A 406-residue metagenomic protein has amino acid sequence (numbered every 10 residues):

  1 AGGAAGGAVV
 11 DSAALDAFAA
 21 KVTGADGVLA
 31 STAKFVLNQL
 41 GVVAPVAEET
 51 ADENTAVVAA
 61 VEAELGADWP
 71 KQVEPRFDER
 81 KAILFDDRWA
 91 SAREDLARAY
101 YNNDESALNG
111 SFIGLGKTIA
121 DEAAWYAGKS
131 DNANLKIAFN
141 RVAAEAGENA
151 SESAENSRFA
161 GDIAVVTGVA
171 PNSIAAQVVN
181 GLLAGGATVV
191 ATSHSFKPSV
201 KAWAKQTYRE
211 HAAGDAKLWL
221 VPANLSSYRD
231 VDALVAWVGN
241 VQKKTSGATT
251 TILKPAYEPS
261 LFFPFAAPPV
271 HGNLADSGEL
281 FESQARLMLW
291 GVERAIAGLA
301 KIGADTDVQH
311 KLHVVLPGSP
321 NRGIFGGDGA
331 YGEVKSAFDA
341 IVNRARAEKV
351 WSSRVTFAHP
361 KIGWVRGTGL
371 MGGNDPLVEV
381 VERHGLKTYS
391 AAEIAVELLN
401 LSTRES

Functional and structural regions predicted by a protein language model:
A1-V9, A14-G24, V28-E49, E53-S106 (+7 more regions): C-terminal helical subdomain
V42, P171-N172, S195, L261-G272 (+1 more regions): Flexible cofactor-recognition loop at the NAD(P)H-binding site of Rossmann-like short-chain dehydrogenase/reductase
A150-T192, F196: Canonical Rossmann dinucleotide-binding motif of NAD(H)/NADP(H)-dependent dehydrogenases/reductases, specifically
E155, A266-V381: Catalytic loop of short-chain dehydrogenase/reductase
T167, P222, S246-P269, L316: Rossmann-fold scaffold of SDR-type NAD(P)-dependent oxidoreductases
S195-A213: Glycine-rich phosphate-binding loop and adjoining beta1-alpha1-beta2 segment of Rossmann-like nucleotide-binding folds
Y208-R229, A233-A236: Rossmann-fold cofactor-recognition segment
G239-Q242, G303, L398-E405: Short, hydrophobic alpha-helical segments
